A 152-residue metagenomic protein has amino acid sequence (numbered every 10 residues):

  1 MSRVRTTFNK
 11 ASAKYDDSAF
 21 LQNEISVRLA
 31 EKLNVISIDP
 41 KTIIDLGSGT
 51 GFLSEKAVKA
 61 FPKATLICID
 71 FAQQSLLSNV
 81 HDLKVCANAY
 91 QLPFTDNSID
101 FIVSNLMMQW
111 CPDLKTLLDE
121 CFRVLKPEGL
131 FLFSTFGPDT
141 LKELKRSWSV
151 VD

Functional and structural regions predicted by a protein language model:
M1-K14, N23: N-terminal, positively charged/glycine-rich alpha-helical extensions of SAM-dependent methyltransferases
F20-P40, K56: Conserved alpha-helix/loop element of class I SAM-dependent methyltransferases that forms part of the SAM/SAH-binding
T42-L92, F101, T116: Class I SAM-dependent methyltransferase SAM/SAH-binding core
D100-K115: A short SAM/SAH-binding and catalytic strip from SAM-dependent methyltransferases
K115-L130: A short glycine-rich, Lys/Arg-flanked "PGG" loop and its adjoining helix->strand segment in the class I
L130-D152: Conserved class I S-adenosyl-L-methionine
